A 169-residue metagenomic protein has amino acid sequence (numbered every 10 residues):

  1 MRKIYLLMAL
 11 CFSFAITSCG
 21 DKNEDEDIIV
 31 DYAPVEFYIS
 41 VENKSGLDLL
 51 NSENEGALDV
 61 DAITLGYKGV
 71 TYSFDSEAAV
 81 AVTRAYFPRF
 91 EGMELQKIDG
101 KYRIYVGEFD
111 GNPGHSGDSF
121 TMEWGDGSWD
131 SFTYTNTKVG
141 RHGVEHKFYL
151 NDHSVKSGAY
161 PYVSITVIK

Functional and structural regions predicted by a protein language model:
M1-I4: Positively charged n-region of N-terminal signal peptides that target proteins for export
L6-A9: Sec-dependent N-terminal signal peptides
A15-S18: C-terminal motif of bacterial Sec signal peptides marking the signal peptidase cleavage site
K22-D31, V35, S40, V70-K169: Extracytoplasmic cysteine-anchoring/structural motifs
A33, S52-D61: Short coil-to-beta strand junction motifs in C2/discoidin
V41-G56: Short amphipathic, basic-aromatic surface patches that mediate peripheral association with negatively charged
T64-Y67: Short amphipathic beta-strand segments in non-cytosolic proteins
